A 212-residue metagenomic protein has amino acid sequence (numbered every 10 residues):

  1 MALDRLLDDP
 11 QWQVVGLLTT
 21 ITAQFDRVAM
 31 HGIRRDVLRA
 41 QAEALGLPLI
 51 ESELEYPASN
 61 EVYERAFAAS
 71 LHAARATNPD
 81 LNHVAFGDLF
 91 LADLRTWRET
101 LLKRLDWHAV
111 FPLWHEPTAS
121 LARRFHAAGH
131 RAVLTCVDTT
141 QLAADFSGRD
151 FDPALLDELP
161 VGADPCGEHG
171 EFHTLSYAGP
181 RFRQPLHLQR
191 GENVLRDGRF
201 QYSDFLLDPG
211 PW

Functional and structural regions predicted by a protein language model:
M1-W212: Nucleotide-activated chemistry modules centered on ATP-dependent adenylation/adenylyltransferase
